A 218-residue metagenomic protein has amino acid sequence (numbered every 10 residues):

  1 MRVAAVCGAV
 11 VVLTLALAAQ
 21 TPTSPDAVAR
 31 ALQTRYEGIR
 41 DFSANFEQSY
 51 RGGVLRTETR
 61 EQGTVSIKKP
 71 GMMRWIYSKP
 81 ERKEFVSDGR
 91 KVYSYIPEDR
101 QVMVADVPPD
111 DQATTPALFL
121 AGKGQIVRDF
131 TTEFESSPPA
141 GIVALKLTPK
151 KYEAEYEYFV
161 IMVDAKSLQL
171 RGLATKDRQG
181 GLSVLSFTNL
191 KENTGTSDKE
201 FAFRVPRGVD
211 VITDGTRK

Functional and structural regions predicted by a protein language model:
A4-A16: Bacterial N-terminal signal peptides
L15-E61, V205-K218: N-terminal leader/targeting segments and the immediate start of mature chains
P22, M103, Q125-R217: Gly/Pro-enriched, hydrophobic low-complexity segments that function as extracytoplasmic propeptides/linkers
D26-A29, Q33, G89, A117 (+2 more regions): Extracytoplasmic/secreted envelope proteins and their assembly/folding machinery, especially bacterial periplasmic
Y36, A113-V127: Short, solvent-exposed helix-to-loop capping segments enriched in aromatics
G52-V54, M73-R74, E81-E84, S94 (+4 more regions): Short beta-strands and strand-coil junctions in structured, solvent-facing domains, enriched
T64-T114, S183-V184: An acidic-aromatic
